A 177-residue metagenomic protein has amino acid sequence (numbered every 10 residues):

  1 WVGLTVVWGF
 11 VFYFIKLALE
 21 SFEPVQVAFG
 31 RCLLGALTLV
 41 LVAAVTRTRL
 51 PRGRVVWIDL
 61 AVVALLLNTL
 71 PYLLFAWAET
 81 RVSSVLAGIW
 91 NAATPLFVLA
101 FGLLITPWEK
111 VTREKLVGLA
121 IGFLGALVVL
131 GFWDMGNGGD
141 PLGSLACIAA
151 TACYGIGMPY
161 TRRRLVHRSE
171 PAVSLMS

Functional and structural regions predicted by a protein language model:
W1-F29, W77, N137-R163: Glycine-/small-residue-enriched transmembrane alpha-helix faces in small-molecule transporters and effluxers
W1-G3, A36-V63, A76, T80-R81 (+3 more regions): Membrane-interface interhelical linkers
G3, F29-L34, V62, L66 (+4 more regions): Hydrophobic residues within alpha-helical transmembrane segments of multi-pass solute transporters/permease subunits
V7-I15, V40-N91, L124-V129: Specific transmembrane alpha-helical segments of multi-pass solute transporters/efflux pumps, especially DMT/EamA
Q26-L37, L67, Y72-K110, A150: Specific alpha-helical transmembrane segments that line the substrate/conduction pathway and gating interfaces
L39, A61, A93, A100-F101 (+2 more regions): Hydrophobic transmembrane alpha-helices of multi-pass small-molecule transport proteins
L39, V98-A100, G122, G136-S177: Transmembrane alpha-helical segments that form core, pore/gating elements of small-molecule transporters/exporters
L41-T48, L73, A100, L104 (+3 more regions): Structural signature of transmembrane alpha-helix termini at the membrane-water interface
